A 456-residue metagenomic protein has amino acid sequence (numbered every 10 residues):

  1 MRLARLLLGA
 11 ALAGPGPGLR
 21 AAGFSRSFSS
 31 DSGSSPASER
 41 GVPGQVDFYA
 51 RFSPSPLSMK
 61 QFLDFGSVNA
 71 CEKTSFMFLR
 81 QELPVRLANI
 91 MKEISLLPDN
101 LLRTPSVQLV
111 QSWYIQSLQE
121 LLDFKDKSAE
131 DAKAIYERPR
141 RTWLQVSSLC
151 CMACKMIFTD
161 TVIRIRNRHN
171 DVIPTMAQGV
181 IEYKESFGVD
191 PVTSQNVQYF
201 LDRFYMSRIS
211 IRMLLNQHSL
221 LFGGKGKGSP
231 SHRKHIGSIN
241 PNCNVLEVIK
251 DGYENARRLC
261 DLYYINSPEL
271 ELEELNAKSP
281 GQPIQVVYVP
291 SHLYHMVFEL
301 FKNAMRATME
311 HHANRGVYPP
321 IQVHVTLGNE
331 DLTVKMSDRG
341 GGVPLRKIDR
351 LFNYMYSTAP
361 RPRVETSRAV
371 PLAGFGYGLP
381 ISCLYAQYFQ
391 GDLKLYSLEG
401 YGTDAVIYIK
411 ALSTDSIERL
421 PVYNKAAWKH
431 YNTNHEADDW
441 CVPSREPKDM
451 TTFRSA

Functional and structural regions predicted by a protein language model:
R2-L3, G18-T74, S95-L101, D126 (+2 more regions): Flexible, glycine-/charge-rich segments associated with ATP-binding catalytic modules
S35, E39-E274, V286, P290 (+1 more regions): Signal-transmission coiled-coils
F187-V189, N266-E273, K278-P280, E310-Y318 (+1 more regions): Short helix/loop segment immediately N-terminal to the Walker
R258, Y288-P319, G328, C383-Y388: Conserved ATP-binding N-box helix of the HATPase_c
E274, V323-L327: Conserved catalytic core of two-component histidine kinases
D338: Acidic ATP/Mg2+-coordinating residue in the GHKL
G341-G342: Glycine-rich G1-box
F352-Y356: Short acidic-aromatic loop segments in the C-terminal HATPase_c
